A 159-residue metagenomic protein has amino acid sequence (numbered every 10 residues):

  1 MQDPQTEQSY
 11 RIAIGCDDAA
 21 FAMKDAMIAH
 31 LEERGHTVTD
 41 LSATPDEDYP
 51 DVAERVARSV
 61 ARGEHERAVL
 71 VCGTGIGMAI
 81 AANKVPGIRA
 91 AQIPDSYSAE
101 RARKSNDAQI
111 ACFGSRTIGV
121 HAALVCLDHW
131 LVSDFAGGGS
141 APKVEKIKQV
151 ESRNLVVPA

Functional and structural regions predicted by a protein language model:
Q5-G15, A19-A20, S96-A159: C-terminal binding/interaction regions
A13-E33, V38: Glycine-rich phosphate/diphosphate-binding loop of Rossmann-like nucleotide-binding domains
G15, T39-S42, A68-C72: Short, conserved beta-strand edge motifs with alternating hydrophobic and charged residues
D25-I28, I80-K84, L124: Short amphipathic alpha-helical segments
R34, P86-I88, N106: Short, structured coil segments at secondary-structure junctions
T37-Y49: A short beta-strand-loop structural module common to alpha/beta enzyme folds
V52, V56-I93: Helix-adjacent hinge/juxtasegments
